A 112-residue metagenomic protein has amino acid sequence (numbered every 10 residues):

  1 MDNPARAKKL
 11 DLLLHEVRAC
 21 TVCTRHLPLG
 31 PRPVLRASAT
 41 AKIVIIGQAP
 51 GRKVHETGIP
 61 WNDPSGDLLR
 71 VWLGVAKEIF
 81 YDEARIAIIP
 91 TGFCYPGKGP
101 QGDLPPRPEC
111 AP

Functional and structural regions predicted by a protein language model:
M1-P112: A polyanion-binding, active-site-adjacent surface
